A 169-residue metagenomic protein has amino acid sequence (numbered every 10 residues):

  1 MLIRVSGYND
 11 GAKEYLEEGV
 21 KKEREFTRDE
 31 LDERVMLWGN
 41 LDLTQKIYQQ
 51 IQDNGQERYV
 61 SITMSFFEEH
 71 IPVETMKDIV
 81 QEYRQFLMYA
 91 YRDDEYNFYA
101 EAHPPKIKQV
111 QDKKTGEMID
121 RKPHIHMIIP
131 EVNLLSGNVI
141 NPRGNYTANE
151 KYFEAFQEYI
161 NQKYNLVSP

Functional and structural regions predicted by a protein language model:
M1-P169: N-terminal nicking endonuclease/strand-transfer module with a His-rich metal-binding environment and a catalytic Tyr
